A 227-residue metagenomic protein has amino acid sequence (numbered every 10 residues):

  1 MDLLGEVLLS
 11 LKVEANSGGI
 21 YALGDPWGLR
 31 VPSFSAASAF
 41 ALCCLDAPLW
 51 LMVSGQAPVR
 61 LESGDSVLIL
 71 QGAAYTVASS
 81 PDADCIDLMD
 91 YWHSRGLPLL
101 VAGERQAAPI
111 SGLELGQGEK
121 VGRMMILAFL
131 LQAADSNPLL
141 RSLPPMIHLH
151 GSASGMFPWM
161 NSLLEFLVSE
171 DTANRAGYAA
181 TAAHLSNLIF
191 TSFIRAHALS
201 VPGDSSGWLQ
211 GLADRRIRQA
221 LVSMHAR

Functional and structural regions predicted by a protein language model:
M1-V67, A73-L115: Generic protein-terminus/edge-of-domain signal
D2, L45, Q71, P158 (+1 more regions): A structural signal for well-ordered alpha-helical segments within the folded catalytic domains of diverse enzymes
L4, G19, D25, D135-P145 (+1 more regions): Glycine-rich, flexible loop/turn motifs
E6-S10, A74-F166, L199-S200: A hydrophobic/aromatic-rich effector-binding and dimerization subdomain of bacterial HTH-type transcriptional regulators
E14, F40-C43, W159, L163 (+1 more regions): Amphipathic, well-ordered alpha-helical segments in soluble domains
I147-G155, E170-S186, F190-R227: Short, Lys/Arg-enriched, Trp-marked, Pro/Gly-tolerant hinge/linker segments that flank
